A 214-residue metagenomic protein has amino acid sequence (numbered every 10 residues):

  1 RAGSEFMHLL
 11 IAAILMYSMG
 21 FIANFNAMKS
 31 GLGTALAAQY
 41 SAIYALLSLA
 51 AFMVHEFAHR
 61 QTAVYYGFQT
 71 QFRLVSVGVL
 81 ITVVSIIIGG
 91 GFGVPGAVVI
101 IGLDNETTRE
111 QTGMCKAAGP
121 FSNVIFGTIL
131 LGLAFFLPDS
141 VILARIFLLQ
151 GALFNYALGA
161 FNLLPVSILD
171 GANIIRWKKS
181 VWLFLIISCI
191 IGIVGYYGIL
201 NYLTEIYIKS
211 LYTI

Functional and structural regions predicted by a protein language model:
R1-I214: Hydrophobic transmembrane alpha-helices and their immediate loop junctions in multi-pass integral membrane proteins
